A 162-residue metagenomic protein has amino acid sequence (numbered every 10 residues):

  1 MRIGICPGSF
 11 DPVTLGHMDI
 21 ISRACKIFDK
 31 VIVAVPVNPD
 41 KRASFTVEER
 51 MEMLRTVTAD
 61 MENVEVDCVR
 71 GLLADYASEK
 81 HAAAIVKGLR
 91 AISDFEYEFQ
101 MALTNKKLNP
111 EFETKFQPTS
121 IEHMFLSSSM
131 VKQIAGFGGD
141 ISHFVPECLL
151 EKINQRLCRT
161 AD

Functional and structural regions predicted by a protein language model:
M1-D162: Nucleotidyltransferase catalytic core that binds NTPs
